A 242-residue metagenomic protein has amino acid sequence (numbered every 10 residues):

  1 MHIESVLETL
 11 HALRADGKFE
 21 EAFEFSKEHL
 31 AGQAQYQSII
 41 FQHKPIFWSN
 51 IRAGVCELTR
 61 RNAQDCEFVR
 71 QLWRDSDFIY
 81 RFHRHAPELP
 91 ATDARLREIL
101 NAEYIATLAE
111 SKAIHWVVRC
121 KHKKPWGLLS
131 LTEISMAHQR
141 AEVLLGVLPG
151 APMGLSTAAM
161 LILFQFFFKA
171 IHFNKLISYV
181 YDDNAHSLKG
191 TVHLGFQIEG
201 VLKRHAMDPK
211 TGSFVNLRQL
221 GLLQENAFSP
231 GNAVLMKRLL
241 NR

Functional and structural regions predicted by a protein language model:
H2-F68, R74, H115, C120-R242: Acyl-donor (CoA/ACP) binding surface of acyl/acetyltransferases
L72, I99-E103, R238: Residues that form generic nucleotide/phosphate-binding pockets
D75, I105-A109, K169: Secondary-structure boundary motif
I79-A102: Conserved GNAT-fold acetyl-CoA-binding loop/helix
A102-V117: A short helix-loop-beta-strand connector motif used in the catalytic cores of GNAT acetyltransferases and, in some
